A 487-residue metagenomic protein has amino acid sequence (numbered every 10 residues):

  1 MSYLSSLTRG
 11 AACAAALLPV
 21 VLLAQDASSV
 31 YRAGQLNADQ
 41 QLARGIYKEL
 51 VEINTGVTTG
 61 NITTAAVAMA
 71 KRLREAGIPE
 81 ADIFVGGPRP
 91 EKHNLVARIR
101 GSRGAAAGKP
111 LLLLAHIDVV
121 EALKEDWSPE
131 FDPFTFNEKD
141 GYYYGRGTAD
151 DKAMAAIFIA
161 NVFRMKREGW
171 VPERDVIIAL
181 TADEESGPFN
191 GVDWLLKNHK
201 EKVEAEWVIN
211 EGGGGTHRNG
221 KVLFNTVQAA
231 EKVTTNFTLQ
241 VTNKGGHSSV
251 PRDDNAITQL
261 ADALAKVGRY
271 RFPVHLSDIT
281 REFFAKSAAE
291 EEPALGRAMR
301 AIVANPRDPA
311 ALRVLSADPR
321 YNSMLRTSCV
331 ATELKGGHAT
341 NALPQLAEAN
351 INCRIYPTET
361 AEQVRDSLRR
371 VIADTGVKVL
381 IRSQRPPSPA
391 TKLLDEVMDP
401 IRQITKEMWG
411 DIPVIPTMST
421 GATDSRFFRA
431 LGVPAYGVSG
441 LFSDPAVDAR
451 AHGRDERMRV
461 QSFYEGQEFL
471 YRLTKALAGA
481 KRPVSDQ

Functional and structural regions predicted by a protein language model:
M1-A14: Bacterial N-terminal signal peptides that target proteins for export
P19-A24: N-terminal signal peptide c-region/cleavage motif recognized by signal peptidases
Q25-A27, G214-L223, V227-A230, T234-E465 (+2 more regions): Metal-dependent amide/peptide-bond hydrolase catalytic core, centered on the "pita-bread" metallohydrolase fold
D26-T148, M165-R174, I351: Acidic/His- and Gly-rich active-site-bordering loop/insert found across diverse amide/peptide-bond hydrolases
D39-Y47, N61-A65, M69, M154 (+11 more regions): Stable alpha-helical elements in mature extracytoplasmic
G56-T58, P90, S102-G104, I117-E121 (+5 more regions): Solvent-exposed loop/turn segments at secondary-structure junctions within structured extracellular/periplasmic domains
A76-A81, A107-L111, P172-V176, V203-E206 (+3 more regions): Loop/turn elements at helix/coil->beta-strand transitions in domains of secreted/extracellular proteins
Y142-Y143, G147-T226: Acidic/histidine-rich catalytic neighborhood of metal-dependent amide-processing enzymes
